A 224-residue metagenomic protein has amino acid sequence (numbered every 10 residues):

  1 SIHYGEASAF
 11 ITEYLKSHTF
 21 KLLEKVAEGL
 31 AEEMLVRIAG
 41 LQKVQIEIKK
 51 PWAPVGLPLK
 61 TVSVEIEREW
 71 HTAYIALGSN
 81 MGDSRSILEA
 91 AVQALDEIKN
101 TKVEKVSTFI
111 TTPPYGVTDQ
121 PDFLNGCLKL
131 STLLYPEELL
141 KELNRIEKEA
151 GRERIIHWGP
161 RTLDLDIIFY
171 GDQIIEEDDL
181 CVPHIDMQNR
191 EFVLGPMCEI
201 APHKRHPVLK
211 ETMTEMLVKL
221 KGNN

Functional and structural regions predicted by a protein language model:
S1-A73: N-terminal, polar/charged subdomain of small-to-medium soluble alpha/beta proteins
S1-G5, A90, A94-Y135: Short, surface-exposed acidic-centric catalytic microdomains
L30, M34-L35, L95-D96, L143: Hydrophobic C-terminal alpha-helix "anchor/cap" residues
L30, N80, V106, P196: Residue-level signal for inorganic ion chemistry
Q42-V44, K60-V62, K99-K105, D122-G126 (+2 more regions): A generic structural signal for short beta-strands and their flanking turns/coil linkers
E47-P51, F109-T111, I168-Y170: Short loop/turn motifs enriched for small/polar and acidic residues
H71-V92: Extended accessory regions or peripheral subdomains of proteins
Y115-D122, L134-L140, N144-N224: Flexible, gly/pro- and Lys/Arg-enriched active-site loops
